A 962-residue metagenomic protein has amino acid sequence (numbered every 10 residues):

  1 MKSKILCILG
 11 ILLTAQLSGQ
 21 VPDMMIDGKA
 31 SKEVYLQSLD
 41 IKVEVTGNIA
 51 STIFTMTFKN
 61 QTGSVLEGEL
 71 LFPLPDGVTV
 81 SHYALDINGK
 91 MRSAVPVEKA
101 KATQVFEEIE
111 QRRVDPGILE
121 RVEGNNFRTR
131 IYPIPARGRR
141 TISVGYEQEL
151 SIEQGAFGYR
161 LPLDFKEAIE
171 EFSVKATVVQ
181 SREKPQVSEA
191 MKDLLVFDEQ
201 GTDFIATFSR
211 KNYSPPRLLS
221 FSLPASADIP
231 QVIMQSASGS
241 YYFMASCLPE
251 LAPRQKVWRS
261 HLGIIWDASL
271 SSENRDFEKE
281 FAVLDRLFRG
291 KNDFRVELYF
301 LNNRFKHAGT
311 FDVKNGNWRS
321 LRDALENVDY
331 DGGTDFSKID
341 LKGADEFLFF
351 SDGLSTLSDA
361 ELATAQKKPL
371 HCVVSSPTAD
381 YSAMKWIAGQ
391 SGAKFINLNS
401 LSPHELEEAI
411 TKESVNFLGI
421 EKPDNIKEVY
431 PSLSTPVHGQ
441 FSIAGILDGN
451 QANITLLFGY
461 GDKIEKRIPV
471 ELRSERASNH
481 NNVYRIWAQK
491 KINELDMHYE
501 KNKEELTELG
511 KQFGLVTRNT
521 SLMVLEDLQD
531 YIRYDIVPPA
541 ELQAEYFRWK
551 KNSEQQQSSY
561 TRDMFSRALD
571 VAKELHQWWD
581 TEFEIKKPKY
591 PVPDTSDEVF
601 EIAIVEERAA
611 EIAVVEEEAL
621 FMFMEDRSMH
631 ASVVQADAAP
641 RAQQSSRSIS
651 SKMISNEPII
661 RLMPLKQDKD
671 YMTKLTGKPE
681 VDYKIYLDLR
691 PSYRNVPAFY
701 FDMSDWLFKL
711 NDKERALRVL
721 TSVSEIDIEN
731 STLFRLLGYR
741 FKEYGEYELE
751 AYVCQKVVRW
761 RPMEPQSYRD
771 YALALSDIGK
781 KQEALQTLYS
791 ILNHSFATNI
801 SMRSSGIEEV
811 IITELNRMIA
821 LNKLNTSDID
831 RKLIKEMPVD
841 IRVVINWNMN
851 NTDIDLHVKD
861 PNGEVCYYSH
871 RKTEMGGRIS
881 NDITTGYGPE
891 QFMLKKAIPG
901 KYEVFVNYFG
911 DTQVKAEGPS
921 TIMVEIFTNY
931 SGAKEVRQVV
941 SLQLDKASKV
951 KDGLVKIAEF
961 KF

Functional and structural regions predicted by a protein language model:
G19-G47: N-terminal, polar/Ser/Thr-rich
H82-N88, S93-V122, N126, R130-P135 (+4 more regions): An acidic, Ser/Thr-enriched
K256-N315, D345-F350: Von Willebrand factor
K306-A308, N315-L348, S355, P377-D380: Von Willebrand factor
G343, A365, L662-L665, Y693-Y700 (+5 more regions): Generic helix N-cap/helix-start motif at coil->alpha-helix transitions
S351-L398, S402, L406-A409: VWA/integrin I-like adhesion module and closely mimicked acidic/polar interface patches used
M818-F962: Intrinsic-disorder/low-complexity signal
